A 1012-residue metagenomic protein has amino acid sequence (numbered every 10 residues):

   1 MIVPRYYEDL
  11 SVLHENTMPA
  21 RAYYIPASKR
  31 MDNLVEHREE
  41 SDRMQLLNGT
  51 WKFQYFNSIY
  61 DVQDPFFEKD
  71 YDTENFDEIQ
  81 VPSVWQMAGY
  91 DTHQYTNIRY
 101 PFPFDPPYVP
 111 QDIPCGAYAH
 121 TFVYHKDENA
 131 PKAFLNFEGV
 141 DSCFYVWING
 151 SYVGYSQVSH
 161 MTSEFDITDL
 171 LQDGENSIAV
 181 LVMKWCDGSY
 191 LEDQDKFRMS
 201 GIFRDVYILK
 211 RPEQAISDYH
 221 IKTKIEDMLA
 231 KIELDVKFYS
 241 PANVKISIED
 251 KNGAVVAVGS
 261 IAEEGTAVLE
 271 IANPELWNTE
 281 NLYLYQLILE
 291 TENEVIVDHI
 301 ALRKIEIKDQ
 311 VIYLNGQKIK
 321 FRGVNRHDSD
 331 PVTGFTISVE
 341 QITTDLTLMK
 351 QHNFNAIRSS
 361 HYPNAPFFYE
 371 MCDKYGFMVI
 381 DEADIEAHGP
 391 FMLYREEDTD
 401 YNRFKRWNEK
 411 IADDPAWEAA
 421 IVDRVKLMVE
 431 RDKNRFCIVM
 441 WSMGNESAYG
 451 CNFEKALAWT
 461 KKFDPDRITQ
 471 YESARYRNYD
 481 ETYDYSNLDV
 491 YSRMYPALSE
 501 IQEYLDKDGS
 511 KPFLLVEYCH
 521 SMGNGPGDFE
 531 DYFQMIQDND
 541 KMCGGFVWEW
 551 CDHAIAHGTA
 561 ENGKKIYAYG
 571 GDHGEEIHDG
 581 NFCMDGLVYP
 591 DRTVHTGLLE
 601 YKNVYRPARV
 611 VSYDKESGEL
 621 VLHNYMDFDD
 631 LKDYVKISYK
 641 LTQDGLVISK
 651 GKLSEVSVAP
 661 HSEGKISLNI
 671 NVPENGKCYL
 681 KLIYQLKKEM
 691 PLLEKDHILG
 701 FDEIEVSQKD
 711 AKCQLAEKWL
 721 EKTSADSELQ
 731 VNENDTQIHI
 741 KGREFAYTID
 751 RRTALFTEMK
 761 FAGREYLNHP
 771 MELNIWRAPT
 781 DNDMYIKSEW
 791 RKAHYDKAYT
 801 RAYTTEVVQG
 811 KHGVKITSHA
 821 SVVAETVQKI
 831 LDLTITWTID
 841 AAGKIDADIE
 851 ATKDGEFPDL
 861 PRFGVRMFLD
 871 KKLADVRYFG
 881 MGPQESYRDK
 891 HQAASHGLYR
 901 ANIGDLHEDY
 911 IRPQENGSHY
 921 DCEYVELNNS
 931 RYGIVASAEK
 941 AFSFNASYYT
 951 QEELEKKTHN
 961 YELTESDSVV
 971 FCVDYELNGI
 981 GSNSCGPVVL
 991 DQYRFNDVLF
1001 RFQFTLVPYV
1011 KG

Functional and structural regions predicted by a protein language model:
M1-E39, A88, T96, S151 (+4 more regions): Extended substrate-binding grooves/exosites of carbohydrate-active enzymes
I2-M18, H37-R38, K52-F56, V84-T92 (+5 more regions): Accessory beta-strand-rich segments of carbohydrate-active enzymes
I2-P26, M31-R38, V153-G154, S177-K210 (+5 more regions): Glycine/proline-rich low-complexity spacer/linker segments in large multi-domain proteins
V84-M87, T92, R99-Y108, Q157 (+7 more regions): An acidic-aromatic loop/edge-strand motif
M87-G89, K184, N278, N669-G676 (+2 more regions): Beta-strand/loop-rich accessory regions of lumenal/periplasmic or secreted enzymes, predominantly carbohydrate-active
Q172-E175, D235-K308, C678-W719, S724: Extended acidic/polar, glycine-enriched regions that form or flank non-catalytic beta-rich accessory modules
E213-S240, H595-V635, E721-D735, I849: Surface beta-strand/loop "capping" patches
S260-A272, G645-N675: Intrinsically disordered, low-complexity Pro/Gly/Ser/Thr-rich segments with frequent PxxP/GP/PP motifs and embedded
